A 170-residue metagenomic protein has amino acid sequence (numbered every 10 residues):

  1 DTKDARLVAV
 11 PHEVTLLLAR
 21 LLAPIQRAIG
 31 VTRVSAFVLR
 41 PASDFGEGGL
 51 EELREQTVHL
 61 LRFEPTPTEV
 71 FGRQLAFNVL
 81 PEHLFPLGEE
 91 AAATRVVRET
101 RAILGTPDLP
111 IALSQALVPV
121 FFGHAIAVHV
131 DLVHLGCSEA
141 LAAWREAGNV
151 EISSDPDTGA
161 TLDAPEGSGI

Functional and structural regions predicted by a protein language model:
K3-D4, V8, L16-A143: Active-site-lining helix/loop region of Rossmann-like oxidoreductase modules
I111, S154-D157: Residue-level detector of family-conserved "landmark" positions at structurally sensitive sites
E139, W144-S154: A common structural junction motif
G159-I170: FAD-binding beta-loop-beta segment adjacent to the flavin cofactor pocket
